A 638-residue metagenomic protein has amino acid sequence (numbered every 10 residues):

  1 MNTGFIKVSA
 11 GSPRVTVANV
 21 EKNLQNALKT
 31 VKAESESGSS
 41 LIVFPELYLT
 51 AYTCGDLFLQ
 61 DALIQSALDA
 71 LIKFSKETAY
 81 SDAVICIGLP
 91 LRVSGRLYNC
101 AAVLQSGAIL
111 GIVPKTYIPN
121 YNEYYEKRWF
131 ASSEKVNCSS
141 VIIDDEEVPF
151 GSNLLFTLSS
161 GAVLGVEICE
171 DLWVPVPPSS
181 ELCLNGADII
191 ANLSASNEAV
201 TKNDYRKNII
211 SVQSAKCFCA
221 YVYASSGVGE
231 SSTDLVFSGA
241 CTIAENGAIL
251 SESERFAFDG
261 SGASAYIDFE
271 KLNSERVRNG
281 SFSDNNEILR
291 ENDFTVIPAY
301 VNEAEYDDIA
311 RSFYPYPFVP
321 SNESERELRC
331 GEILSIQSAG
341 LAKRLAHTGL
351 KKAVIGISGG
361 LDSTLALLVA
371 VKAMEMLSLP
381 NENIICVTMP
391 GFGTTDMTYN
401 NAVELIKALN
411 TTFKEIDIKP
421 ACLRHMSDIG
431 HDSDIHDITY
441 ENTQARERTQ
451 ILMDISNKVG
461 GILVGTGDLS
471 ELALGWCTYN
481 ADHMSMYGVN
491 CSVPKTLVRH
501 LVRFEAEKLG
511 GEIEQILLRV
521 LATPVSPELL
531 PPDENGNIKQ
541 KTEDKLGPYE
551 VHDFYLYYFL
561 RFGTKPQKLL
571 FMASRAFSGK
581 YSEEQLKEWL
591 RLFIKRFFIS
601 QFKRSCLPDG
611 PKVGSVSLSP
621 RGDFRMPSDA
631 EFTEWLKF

Functional and structural regions predicted by a protein language model:
M1-G356, K372-N381, F413: Enzyme catalytic cores with a strong preference for nitrogen-chemistry domains
N23, S160, C219, S231 (+4 more regions): ATP/NTP-dependent adenylation/nucleotidyl-transfer catalytic domains that generate, transfer, or process NMP-activated
